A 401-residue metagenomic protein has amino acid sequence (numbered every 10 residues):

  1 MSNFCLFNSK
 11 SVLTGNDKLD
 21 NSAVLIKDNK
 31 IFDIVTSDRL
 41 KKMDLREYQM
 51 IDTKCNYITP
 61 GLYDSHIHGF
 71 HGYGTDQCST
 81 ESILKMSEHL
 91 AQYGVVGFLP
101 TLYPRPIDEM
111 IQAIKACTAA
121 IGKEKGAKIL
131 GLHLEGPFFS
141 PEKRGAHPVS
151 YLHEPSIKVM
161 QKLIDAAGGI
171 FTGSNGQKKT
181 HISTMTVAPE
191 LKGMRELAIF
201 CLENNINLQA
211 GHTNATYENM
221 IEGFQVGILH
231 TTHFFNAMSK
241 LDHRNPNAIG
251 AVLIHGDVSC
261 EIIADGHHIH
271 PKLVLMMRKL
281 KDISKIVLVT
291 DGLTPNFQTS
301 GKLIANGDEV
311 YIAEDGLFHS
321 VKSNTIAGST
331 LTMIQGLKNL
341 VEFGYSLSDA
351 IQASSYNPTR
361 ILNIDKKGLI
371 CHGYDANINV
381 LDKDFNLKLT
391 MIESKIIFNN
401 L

Functional and structural regions predicted by a protein language model:
M1-M43, M391: N-terminal metal-binding scaffold of metallo-dependent hydrolase/deaminase domains
S2-N8, V12, K42-L84, E88: Replace "His-x-His-based motif
K10, R360, I370-L401: C-terminal cap of metal-dependent C-N hydrolases
N56-I58, S65, T75-A127, Y151-K178: Alpha-helical scaffold segments that flank or form the walls of functional sites
H68, L84-A113, A127-S140, K178-E190 (+4 more regions): Divalent metal-dependent hydrolysis catalytic cores, especially in the metallo-beta-lactamase
E88-L99, P141-K179, I221-F234, M238 (+3 more regions): Active-site gating loops and adjacent loop-to-helix segments of metal-dependent hydrolytic enzymes
D165-T299: Active-site core of metal-dependent hydrolases
G250-C260, K279-T290, N296-Y374, I378-L381: His/Asp/Glu-enriched, well-ordered alpha-helical/loop segment that forms or immediately abuts the divalent-metal
